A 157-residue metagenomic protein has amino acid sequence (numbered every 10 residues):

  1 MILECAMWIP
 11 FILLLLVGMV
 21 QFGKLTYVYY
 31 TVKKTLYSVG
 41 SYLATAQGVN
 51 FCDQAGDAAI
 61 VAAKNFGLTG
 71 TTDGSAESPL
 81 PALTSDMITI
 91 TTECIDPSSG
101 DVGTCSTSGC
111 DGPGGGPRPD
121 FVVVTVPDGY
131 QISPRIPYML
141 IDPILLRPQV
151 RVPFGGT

Functional and structural regions predicted by a protein language model:
M1-K24: N-terminal single-pass transmembrane signal-anchor helix
Q21-K33: Membrane-proximal amphipathic alpha-helices that sit immediately adjacent to an N-terminal transmembrane/signal-anchor
Y29, Y37-T157: Short, conserved structural patches
